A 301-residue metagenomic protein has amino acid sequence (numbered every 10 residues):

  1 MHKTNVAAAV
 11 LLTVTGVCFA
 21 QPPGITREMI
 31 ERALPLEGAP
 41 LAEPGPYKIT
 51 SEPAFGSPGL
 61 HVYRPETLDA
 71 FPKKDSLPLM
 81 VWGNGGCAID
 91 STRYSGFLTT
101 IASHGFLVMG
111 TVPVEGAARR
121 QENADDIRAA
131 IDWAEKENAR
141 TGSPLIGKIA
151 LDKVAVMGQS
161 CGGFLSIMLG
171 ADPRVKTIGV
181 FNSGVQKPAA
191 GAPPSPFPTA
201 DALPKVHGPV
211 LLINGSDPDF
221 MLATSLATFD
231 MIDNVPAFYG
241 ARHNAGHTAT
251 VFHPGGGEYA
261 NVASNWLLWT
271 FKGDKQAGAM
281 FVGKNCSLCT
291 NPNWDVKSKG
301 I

Functional and structural regions predicted by a protein language model:
P22-D75: N-terminal cap/lid segment of alpha/beta-hydrolase-fold proteins
D69-S76, Q121-F164: Gly/Ser-rich "nucleophile elbow"/oxyanion-hole loop immediately N-terminal to the catalytic nucleophile in hydrolases
K74-G85: Short beta-strand element of the alpha/beta-hydrolase
T92-G110: Short amphipathic alpha-helix adjacent to the substrate-entry channel of hydrolases
G163-D172: Short glycine-enriched nucleophile-adjacent loop and the immediately C-terminal alpha-helix near the catalytic center
K176-H253: The feature captures the conserved acid-bearing segment of alpha/beta-hydrolase catalytic domains
V235, N244, H253-I301: Alpha/beta-hydrolase-fold serine-hydrolase catalytic core, especially in secreted/extracellular enzymes
